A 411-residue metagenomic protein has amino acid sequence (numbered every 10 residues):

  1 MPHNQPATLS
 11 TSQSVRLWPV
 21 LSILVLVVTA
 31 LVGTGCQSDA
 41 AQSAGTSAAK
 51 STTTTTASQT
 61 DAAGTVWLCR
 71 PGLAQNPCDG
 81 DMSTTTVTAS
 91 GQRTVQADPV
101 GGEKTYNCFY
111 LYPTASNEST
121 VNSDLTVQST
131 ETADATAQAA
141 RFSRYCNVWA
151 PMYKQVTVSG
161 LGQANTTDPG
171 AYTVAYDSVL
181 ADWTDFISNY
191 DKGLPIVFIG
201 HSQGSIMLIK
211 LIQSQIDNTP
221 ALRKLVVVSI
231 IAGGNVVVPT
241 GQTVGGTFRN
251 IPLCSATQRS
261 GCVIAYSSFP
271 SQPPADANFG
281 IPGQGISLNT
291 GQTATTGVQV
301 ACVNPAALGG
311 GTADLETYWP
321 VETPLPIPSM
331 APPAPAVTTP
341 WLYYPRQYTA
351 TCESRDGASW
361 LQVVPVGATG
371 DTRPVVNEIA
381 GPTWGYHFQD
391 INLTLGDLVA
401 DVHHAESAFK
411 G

Functional and structural regions predicted by a protein language model:
M1-R16: N-terminal secretory signal peptides that target proteins for export/translocation
V32-G35: C-terminal motif of bacterial Sec signal peptides marking the signal peptidase cleavage site
Q37-D39: Bacterial signal peptide processing site
S43-A57: Extracellular mucin-like PTS domains
C69, M207-I216: Short glycine-enriched nucleophile-adjacent loop and the immediately C-terminal alpha-helix near the catalytic center
P71-A74, V100-K104, Y110-P195, A358-G411: Active-site catalytic motif of lipid deacylating hydrolases and related acyltransferases
S178-G193, Q213-V376, G381, Q389 (+4 more regions): Surface cap/lid and interfacial helix-loop subdomains adjacent to catalytic sites that gate substrate access
G200-L208: Gly/Ala-rich beta-loop-alpha elbow adjacent to hydrolase catalytic centers
